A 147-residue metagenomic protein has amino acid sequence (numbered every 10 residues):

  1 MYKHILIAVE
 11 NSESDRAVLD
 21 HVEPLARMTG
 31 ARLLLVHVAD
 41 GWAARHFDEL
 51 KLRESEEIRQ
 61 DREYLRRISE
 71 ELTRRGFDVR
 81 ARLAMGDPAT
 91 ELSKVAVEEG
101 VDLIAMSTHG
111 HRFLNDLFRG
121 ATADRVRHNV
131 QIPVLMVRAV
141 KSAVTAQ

Functional and structural regions predicted by a protein language model:
M1, E70-I104, K141-Q147: Structural beta-alpha unit
M1-E49, N129: Small/aliphatic-rich secondary-structure junction motif
L34, R80, L135: Conserved beta-strand positions in the Rossmann-like core of class I SAM-dependent methyltransferases
H37-E63, S142-Q147: Acidic, proline/glycine-rich short linear motifs
H37-V38, S107-H109, R138-A139: Short secondary-structure boundary segments
K51-E54, E98-G100, T122-A123: Short, hinge-like loop/turn segments at secondary-structure boundaries
M106-N129, A143-A146: Glycine-rich, Arg-bearing micro-motifs that act as flexible, cationic patches
I132-A143: Short, flexible loop segments at boundaries between secondary-structure elements
